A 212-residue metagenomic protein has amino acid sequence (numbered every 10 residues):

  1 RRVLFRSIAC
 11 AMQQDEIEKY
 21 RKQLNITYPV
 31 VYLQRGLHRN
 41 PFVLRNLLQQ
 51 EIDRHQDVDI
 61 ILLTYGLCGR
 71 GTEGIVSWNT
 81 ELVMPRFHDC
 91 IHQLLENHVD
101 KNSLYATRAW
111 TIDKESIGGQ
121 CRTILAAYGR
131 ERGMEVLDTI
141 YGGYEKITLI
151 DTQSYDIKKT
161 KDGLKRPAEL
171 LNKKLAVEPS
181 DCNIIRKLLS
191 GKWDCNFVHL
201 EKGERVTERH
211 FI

Functional and structural regions predicted by a protein language model:
R1-L4: Short, small-residue-biased leader/transition segments that mark boundaries at the very start of proteins
I8-D15, L37-H38, L62-E73, H88-D89 (+3 more regions): Gly/Ser/Thr-rich loops at beta-strand to alpha-helix junctions that form or flank small-molecule/cofactor-binding
E16-Y28: A short, Lys/Arg-enriched amphipathic alpha-helix followed by its capping loop at the start of a domain
T27-V43, A176-D181: A short beta-strand-loop structural module common to alpha/beta enzyme folds
N46-D57: Short, well-structured alpha-helical segments in soluble
V58-L62, G66-E73, T107-C121, H199-I212: Extended, charge-rich low-complexity interaction segments
W78-Q120: Long, charge-dense
R130-I212: Extended, histidine- and acidic-residue-enriched regions that form the cofactor-binding/catalytic faces
